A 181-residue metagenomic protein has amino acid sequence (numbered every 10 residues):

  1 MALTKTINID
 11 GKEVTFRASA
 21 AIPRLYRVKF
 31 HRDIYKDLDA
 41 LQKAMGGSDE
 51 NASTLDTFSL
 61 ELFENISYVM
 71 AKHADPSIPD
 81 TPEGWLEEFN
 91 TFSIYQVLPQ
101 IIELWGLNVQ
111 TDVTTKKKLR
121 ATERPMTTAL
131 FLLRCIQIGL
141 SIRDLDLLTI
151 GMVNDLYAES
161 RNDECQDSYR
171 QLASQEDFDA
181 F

Functional and structural regions predicted by a protein language model:
M1-E13, A20, R32-E61, H73-F181: Charged interaction scaffolds used for protein-protein
R24-F30: Covalent nucleotidyltransferase core used to form phosphodiester bonds in nucleic acids
